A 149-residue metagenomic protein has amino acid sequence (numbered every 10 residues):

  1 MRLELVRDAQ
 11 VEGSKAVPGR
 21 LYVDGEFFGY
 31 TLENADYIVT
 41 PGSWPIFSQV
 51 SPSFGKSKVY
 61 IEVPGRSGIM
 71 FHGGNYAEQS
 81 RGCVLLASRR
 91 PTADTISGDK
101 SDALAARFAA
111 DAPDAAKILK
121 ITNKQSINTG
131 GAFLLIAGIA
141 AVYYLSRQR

Functional and structural regions predicted by a protein language model:
M1-I96, D102, A109-K117, N123: Cell wall/extracellular polymer interaction/catalysis modules
N128-R149: Single-pass alpha-helical membrane anchors
